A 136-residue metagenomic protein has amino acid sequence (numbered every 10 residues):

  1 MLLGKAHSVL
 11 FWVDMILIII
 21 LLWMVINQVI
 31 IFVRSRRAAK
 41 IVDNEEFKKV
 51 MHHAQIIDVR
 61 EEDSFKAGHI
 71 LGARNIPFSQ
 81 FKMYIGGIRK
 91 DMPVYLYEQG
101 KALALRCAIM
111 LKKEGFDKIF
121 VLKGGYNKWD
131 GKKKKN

Functional and structural regions predicted by a protein language model:
M1-A67: Flexible, polar/low-complexity N-terminal or interdomain linker segments that lie immediately upstream of folded
D43, P77-F78, K123: Short loop/edge segments at beta-strand edges and connector loops that shape dinucleotide/nucleotide cofactor-binding
M51-Q55, L71, K90-M92, F116: Short glycine/proline-enriched coil/turn segments at helix->beta-strand junctions
I56, A73-N75, I119-V121: Conserved beta-strand scaffold positions in the cores of enzyme catalytic domains, especially in NTP/NDP-utilizing
D63-Y95: Extracytoplasmic/periplasmic/luminal assembly and interaction segments in envelope/secretory/respiratory proteins
K82, I88-D130: Catalytic cysteine-centered active loop of the rhodanese-like fold, especially the PTP/DSP P-loop
K133-N136: Active-site neighborhoods of enzymes that stabilize oxyanions during catalysis
